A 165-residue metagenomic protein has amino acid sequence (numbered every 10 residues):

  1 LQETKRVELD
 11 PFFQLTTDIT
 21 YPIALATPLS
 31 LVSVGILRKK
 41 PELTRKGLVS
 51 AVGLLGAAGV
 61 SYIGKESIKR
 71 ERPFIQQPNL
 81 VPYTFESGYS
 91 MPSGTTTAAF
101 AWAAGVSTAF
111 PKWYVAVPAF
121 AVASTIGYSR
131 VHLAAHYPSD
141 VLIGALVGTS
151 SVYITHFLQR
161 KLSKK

Functional and structural regions predicted by a protein language model:
L1-L29, I63-G88: N-terminal transmembrane-helix/juxtamembrane module of multi-pass inner/ER membrane proteins
E8-L9, P41-T44, P111-V115: Membrane-helix interface segments
Q14-I19, K46-L54, L142-A145: Loop-to-helix transition at the N-terminal end of transmembrane alpha-helices
T16, T20-I23, G59, I68 (+3 more regions): Sec/Tat-exported extracytoplasmic proteins
G35-G59: Interfacial segments of alpha-helical transmembrane regions
K39-L43, E66-F74, A135, S139 (+1 more regions): Transmembrane helix-loop junctions in multipass membrane proteins, especially transporters and channels
V52-E66, A116-S129: Small-polar-interrupted transmembrane alpha-helices in polytopic inner-membrane proteins
N79-K165: Membrane-embedded catalytic cores of phosphoryl/pyrophosphoryl-handling enzymes
